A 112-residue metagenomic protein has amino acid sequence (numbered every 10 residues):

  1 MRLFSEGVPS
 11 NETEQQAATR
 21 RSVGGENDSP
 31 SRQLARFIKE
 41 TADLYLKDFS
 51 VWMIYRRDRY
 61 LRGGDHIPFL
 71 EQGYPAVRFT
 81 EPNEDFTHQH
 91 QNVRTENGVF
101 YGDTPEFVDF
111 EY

Functional and structural regions predicted by a protein language model:
M1-I67, Q72: Metal-dependent peptidase/peptidase-like ectodomains
Y60-H90: Short glycine-rich, acidic/polar surface loops and turns
T80-Y112: His/Asp/Glu-rich mid-to-C-terminal helical/loop segments that flank catalytic regions of hydrolases
